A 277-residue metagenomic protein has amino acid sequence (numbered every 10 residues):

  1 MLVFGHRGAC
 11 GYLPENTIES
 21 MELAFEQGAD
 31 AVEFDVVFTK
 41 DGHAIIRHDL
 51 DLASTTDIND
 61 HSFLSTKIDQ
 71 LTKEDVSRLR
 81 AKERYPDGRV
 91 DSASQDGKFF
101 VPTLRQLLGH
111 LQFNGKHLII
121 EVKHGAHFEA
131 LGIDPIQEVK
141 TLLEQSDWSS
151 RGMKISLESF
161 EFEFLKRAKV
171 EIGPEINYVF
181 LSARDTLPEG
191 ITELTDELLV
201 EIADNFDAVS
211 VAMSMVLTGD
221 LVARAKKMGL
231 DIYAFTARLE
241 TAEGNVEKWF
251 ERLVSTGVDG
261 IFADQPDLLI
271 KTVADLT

Functional and structural regions predicted by a protein language model:
M1-T277: Phosphate-group recognition and catalysis centered on beta-loop-alpha active-site segments
